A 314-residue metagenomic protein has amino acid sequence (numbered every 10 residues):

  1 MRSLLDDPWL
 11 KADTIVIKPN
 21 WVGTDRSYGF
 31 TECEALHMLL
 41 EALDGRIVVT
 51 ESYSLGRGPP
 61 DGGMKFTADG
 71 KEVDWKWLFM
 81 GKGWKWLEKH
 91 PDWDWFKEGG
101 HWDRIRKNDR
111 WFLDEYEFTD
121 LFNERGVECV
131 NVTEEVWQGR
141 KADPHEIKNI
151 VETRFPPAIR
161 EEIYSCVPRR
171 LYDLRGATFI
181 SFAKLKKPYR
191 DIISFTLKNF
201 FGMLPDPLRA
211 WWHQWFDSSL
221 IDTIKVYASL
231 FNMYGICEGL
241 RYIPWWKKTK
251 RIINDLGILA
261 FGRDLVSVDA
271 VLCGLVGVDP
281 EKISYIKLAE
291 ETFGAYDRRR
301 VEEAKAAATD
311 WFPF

Functional and structural regions predicted by a protein language model:
M1-F314: Extended, low-polarity segments enriched in aliphatic/aromatic residues
